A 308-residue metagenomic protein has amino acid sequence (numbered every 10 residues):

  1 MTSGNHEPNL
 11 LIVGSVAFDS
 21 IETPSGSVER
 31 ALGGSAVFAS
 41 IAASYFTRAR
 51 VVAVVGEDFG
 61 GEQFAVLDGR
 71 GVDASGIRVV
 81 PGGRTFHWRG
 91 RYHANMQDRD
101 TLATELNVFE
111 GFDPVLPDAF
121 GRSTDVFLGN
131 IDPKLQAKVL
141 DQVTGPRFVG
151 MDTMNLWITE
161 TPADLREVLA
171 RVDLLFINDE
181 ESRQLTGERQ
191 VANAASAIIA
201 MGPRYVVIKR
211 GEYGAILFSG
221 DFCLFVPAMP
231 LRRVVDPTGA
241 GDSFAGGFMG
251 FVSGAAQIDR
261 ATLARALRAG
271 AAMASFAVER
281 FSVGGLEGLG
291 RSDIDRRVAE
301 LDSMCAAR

Functional and structural regions predicted by a protein language model:
T2-E7, V191-R308: Conserved phosphate-binding/catalytic region of the ribokinase-like
E7-P8, F18-R30, Y45-F127, D141-P146 (+1 more regions): Conserved N-terminal subdomain of the carbohydrate kinase-like
G34-S44, L140: Histidine-anchored nucleotide/phosphate-binding helix
S40-A49, F251-S253: Alpha-helix C-terminal capping segments
I41, H87-R91, G214-F218: Short beta-strand scaffold segments in enzyme catalytic cores
Q63, L135-Q142, A163-E167: A short acidic, amphipathic alpha-helical/loop segment
F127, V149-G150, V207: Structural detector of well-ordered beta-strand residues that form the stable sheet scaffold of enzyme domains
G145-P146, N155-P227: Conserved phosphate/ATP/ADP-binding segment of small-molecule kinases
